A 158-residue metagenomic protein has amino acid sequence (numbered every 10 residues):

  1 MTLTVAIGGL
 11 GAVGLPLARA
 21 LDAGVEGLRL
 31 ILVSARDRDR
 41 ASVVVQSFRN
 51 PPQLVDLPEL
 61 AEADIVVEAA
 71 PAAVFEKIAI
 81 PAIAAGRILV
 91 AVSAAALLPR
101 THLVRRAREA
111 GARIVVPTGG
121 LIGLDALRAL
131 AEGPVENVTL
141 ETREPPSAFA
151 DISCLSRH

Functional and structural regions predicted by a protein language model:
V5-I7, E68: Hydrophobic Val/Ile/Leu positions in short beta-strands of Rossmann-like dinucleotide-binding domains
L10: Glycine-rich Rossmann-fold phosphate-binding loop(s) that bind the pyrophosphate of adenine dinucleotide cofactors
G14-L15: N-terminal Rossmann-fold NAD(P) dinucleotide-binding loop
G24-V45: NAD(P)-binding Rossmann-fold cofactor-contacting core
P52-I83, A96-L97: Beta-loop-alpha module in the N-terminal Rossmann-like domain of NAD(P)-dependent dehydrogenases, especially those
E68, A91-V92, I114-T118: General beta-strand structural signal in soluble alpha/beta enzymes
S93-R113: Rossmann-fold NAD(P)-binding glycine/threonine-rich loop
A112-H158: Conserved anion/nucleotide-ligand pocket segment
